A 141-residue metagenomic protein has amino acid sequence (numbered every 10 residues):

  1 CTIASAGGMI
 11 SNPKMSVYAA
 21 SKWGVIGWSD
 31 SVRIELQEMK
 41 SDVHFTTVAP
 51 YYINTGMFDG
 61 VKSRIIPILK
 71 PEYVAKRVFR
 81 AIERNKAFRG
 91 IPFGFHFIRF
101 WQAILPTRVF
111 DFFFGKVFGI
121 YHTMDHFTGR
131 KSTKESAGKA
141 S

Functional and structural regions predicted by a protein language model:
S5: Residue(s) in the substrate-gating loop at a strand-loop-helix junction that position the organic substrate next
I10, S31-V43: Active-site-adjacent segment of SDR/Rossmann-fold oxidoreductases
S11-S16: Active-site loop immediately N-terminal to the catalytic Tyr-X3-Lys motif of short-chain dehydrogenase/reductase
S21: Active-site helix of classical SDR
G24, W28-L36, V48: Hydrophobic alpha-helix immediately C-terminal to the catalytic Tyr-X-X-X-Lys motif of short-chain
T47, S63-R99: C-terminal helical subdomain
P50-G60: Short, flexible catalytic-loop segment of classical short-chain dehydrogenase/reductase
N85-I120: A transmembrane-helix-recognition feature enriched in membrane-embedded lipid enzymes and envelope glyco-/phospholipid
